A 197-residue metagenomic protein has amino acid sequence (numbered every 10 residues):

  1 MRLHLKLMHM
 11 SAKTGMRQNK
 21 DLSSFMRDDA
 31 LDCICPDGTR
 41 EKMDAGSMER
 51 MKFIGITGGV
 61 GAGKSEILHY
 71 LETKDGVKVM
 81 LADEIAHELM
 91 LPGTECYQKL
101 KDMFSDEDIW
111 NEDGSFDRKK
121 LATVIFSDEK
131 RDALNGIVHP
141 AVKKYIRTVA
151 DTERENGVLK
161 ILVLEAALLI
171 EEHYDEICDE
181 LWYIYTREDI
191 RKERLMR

Functional and structural regions predicted by a protein language model:
I56: Hydrophobic anchor at the beta1->P-loop junction of P-loop NTPases
G59: P-loop (Walker A) phosphate-binding loop of NTP-binding proteins
A62: ATP-binding Walker
S65: Walker A/P-loop
V77-M90: Short beta-strand-centered segment that lines the nucleotide-binding/catalytic pocket of NTP-utilizing
H87-V158: ATP-dependent small-molecule kinase phosphotransfer cores that center on conserved nucleotide phosphate-binding segments
R147-E155, L162-R194: ATP-dependent NMP and nucleoside kinases share a basic, alpha-helical "lid"
